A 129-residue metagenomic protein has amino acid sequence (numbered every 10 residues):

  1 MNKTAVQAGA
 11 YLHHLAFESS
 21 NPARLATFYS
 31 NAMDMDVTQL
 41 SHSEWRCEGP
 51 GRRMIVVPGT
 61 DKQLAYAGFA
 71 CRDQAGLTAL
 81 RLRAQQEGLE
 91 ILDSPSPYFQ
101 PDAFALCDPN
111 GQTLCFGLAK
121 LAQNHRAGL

Functional and structural regions predicted by a protein language model:
M1-A23, L64-F69, A127-L129: N-terminal beta-strand motif that seeds the catalytic metal site of vicinal oxygen chelate
M1-T4, Q85-L129: Vicinal oxygen chelate
A5-G9, C47, I55-T60, F104-L106: Short, low-complexity cationic-aromatic patches
Q7-R53: Core segments of cupin and vicinal oxygen chelate
N31, R83-Q86: Residues within well-ordered alpha-helical secondary structure of globular protein domains
M33-Y66, C71-D73, T113-K120: Conserved short beta-strand elements that form part of the metal-binding/catalytic scaffold of enzyme active sites
A75-L82: Short amphipathic alpha-helices within nucleic acid-binding modules
